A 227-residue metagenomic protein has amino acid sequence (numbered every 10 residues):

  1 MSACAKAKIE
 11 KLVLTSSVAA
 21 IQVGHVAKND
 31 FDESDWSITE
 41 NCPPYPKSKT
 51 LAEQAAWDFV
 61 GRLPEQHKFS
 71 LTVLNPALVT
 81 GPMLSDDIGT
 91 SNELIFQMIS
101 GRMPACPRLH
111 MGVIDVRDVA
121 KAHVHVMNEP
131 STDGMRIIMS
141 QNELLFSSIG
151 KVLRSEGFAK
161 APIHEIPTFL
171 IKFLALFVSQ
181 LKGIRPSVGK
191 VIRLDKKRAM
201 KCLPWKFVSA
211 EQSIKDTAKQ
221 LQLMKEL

Functional and structural regions predicted by a protein language model:
M1-Y45, P64-E65: Conserved Rossmann-fold NAD(P)-dependent oxidoreductase catalytic core, especially the SDR/UDP-sugar
S16, A52-P82: Conserved beta-loop-beta element that borders a ligand/cofactor-binding pocket
A20-I21, V79-G81, V119: Conserved sequence/active-site signature of Rossmann-fold short-chain dehydrogenase/reductase
I38-C42, S85-D86, N92-I114, D118: A conserved pocket-lining segment of Rossmann-fold NAD(P)-dependent short-chain dehydrogenase/reductase
Y45-E53: Active-site YXXXK catalytic motif of short-chain dehydrogenase/reductase
E65-F69, G81-L94, V126-I137: Glycine/proline-rich active-site loop of Rossmann-fold NAD(P)-dependent oxidoreductases
V73, P107-A120, R136, E143 (+2 more regions): Conserved loop-to-helix N-cap of the C-terminal "lid" that shapes the substrate pocket in Rossmann-like
A122-K182, K201, A210-L227: Mid/C-terminal beta-alpha module of Rossmann-like enzyme folds, strongest in SDR-family dehydrogenases/epimerases
